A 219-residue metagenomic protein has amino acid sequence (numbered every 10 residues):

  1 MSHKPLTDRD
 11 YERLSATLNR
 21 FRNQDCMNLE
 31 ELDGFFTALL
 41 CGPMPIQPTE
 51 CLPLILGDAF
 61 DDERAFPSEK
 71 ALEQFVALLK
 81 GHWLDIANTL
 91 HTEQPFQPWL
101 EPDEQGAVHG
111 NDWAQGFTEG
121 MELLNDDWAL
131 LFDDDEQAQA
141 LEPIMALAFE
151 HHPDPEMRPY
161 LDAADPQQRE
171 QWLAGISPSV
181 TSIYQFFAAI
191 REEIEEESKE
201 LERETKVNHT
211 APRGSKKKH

Functional and structural regions predicted by a protein language model:
M1-A114, T118-H219: Domain-length accessory/inserted modules outside core catalytic folds
